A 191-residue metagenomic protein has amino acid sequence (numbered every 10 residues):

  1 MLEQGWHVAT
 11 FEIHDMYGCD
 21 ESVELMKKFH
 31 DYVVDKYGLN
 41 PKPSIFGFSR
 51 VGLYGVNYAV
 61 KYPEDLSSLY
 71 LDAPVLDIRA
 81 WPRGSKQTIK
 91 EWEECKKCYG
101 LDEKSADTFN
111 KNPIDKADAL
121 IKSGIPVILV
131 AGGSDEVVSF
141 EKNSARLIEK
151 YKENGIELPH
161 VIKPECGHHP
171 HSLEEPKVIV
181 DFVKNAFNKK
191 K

Functional and structural regions predicted by a protein language model:
M1-A9: Short amphipathic alpha-helix adjacent to the substrate-entry channel of hydrolases
Y17-G38: Alpha/beta-hydrolase active-site loop
Y37-S49: Alpha/beta-hydrolase fold nucleophile elbow
F46, D72-A73, V130: Alpha/beta-hydrolase-fold catalytic nucleophile elbow
G47-N57: Glycine-rich nucleophile elbow surrounding the catalytic serine of serine-hydrolase chemistry
N57-K104: Hydrolase active-site cap/lid region
K96-E141: The feature captures the conserved acid-bearing segment of alpha/beta-hydrolase catalytic domains
K142-K191: C-terminal catalytic histidine-bearing segment of alpha/beta-hydrolase fold enzymes
